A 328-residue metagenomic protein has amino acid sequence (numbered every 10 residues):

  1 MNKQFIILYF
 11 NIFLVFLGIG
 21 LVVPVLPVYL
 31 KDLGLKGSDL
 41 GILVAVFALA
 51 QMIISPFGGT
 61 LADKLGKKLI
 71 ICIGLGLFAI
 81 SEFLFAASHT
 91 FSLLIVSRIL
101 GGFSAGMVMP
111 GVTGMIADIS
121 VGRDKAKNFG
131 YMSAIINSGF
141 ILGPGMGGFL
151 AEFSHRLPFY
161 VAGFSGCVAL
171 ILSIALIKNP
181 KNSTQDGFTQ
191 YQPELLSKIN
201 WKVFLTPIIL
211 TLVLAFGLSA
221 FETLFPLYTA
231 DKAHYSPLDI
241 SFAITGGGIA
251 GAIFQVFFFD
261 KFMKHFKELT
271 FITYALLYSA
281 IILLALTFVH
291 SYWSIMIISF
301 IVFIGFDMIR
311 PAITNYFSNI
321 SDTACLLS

Functional and structural regions predicted by a protein language model:
M1-N2, K178-I208: Juxtamembrane intracellular "pre-TM" segments in multi-pass secondary transporters
V25-G37, L224-D239: Short amphipathic helix-loop junctions that connect adjacent transmembrane helices in Major Facilitator Superfamily/SLC
A48-P56, F140-I141, G248, A252-V256: Residue-level signature of mid-helix packing/kink "hotspots" within the transmembrane helices of 12-pass Major
I53-H89: Conserved MFS/SLC helix-loop-helix module at the cytosolic interface between two early adjacent transmembrane helices
S55-G66, F254-K267: Helix-to-loop junctions at the C-terminal end of transmembrane segments in multipass secondary transporters
S81, S92-L100, W293-I301: Paired small-residue
S97-S138: Cytoplasmic helix-loop-helix junction between adjacent transmembrane helices in 12-TM secondary transporters
L269-I313: C-terminal transmembrane helical hairpin of 12-TM major facilitator-type secondary transporters
